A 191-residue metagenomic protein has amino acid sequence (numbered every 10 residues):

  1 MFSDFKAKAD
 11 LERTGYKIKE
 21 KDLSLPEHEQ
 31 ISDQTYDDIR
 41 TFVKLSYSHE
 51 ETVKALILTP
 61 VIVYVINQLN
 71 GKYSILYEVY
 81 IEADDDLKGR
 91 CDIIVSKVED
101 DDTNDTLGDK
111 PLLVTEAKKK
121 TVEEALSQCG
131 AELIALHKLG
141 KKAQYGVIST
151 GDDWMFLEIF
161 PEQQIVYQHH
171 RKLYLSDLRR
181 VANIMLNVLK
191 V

Functional and structural regions predicted by a protein language model:
M1-A143, F156-V191: A short, conserved, highly charged catalytic patch centered on acidic carboxylates
I148-T150: Central hydrophobic cores of alpha-helical transmembrane segments in multi-pass integral membrane proteins
D152-W154: Loop/turn residues immediately N-terminal
